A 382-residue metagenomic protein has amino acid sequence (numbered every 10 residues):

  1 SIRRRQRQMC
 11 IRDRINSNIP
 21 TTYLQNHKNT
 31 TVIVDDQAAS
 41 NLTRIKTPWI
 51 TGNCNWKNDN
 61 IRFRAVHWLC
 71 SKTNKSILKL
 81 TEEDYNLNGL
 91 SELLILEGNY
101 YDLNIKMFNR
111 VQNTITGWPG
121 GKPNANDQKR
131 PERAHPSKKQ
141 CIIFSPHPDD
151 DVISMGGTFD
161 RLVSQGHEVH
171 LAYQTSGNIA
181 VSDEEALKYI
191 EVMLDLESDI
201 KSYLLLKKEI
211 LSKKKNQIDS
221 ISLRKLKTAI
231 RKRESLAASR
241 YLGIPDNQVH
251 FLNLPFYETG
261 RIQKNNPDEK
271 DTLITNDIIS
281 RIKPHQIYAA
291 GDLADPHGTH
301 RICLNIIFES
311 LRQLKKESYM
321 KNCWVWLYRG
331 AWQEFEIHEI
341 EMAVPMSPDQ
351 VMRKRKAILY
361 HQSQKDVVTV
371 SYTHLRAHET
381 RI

Functional and structural regions predicted by a protein language model:
I2-R7, I11, H374-I382: Single conserved hydrophobic/aromatic residue that forms the stacking wall/gate of nucleotide- or nucleobase-binding
R5-Q8, R12, T43-R44, I153 (+3 more regions): Short glycine-/acidic-enriched loop or helix-start segments at secondary-structure transitions that form or flank
R5-Q8, R12-L90, L96: C-terminal functional extensions of proteins
W49, K57-N58, R64-I142, S164-Q165 (+5 more regions): Metal-dependent de-N-acetylase/amidase catalytic core
I143-V152: Short, glycine-rich nucleotide/cofactor-binding loops
V152-H170: Histidine-anchored nucleotide/phosphate-binding helix
L206-I210: Mixed-charge, low-complexity intrinsically disordered segments
